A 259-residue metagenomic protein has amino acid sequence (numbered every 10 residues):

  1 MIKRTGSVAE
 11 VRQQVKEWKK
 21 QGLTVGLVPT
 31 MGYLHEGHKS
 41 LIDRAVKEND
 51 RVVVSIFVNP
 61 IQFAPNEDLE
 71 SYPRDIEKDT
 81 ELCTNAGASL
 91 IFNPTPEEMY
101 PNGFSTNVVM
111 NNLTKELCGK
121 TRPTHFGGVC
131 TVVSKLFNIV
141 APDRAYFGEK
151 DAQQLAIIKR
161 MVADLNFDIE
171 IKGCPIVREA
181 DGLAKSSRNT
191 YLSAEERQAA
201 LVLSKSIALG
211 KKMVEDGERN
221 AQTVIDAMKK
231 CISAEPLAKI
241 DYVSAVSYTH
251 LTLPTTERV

Functional and structural regions predicted by a protein language model:
I2-L237, A245-Y248: Nucleotidyltransferase catalytic core that binds NTPs
T249-T255: Conserved small/polar residues in nucleotide/adenosyl-binding loops
